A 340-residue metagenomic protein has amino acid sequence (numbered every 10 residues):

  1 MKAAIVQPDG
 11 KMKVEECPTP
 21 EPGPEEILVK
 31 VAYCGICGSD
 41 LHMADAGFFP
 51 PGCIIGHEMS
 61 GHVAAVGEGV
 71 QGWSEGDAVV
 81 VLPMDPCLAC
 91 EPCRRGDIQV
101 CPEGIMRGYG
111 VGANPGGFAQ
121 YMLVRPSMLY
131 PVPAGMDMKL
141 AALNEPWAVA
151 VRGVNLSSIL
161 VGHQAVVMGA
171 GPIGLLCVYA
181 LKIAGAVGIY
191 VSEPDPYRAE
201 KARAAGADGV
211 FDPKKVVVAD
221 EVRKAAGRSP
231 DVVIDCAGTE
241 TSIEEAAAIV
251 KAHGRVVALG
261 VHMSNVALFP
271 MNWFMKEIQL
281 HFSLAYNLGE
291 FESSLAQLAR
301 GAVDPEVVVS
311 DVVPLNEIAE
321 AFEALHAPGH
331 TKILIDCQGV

Functional and structural regions predicted by a protein language model:
M1-S60, Q120, V210, Q338-V340: Short N-terminal strand-loop motif that marks the start of NAD(P)H/FAD-dependent oxidoreductase cofactor-binding domains
P20-C34, G47-E91, P133-M136: Glycine-rich beta-strand-centered segment in the early N-terminal region that forms part of a ligand/cofactor-binding
L88-M168: NAD(P)H dinucleotide-binding glycine-rich loop of Rossmann-like/cofactor-binding domains, especially the beta1-alpha1
V167-A170, K182-E245: Adenosine-nucleotide cofactor-binding segment
G174-L175: N-terminal Rossmann-fold NAD(P) dinucleotide-binding loop
V232, E240, E244-A248, L288-V340: C-terminal hydrophobic helical "lid"/dimerization subdomain of Rossmann-like NAD(P)H-dependent oxidoreductases
G254-R255: Glycine-centered, small-residue-biased loops immediately flanking beta-strands in adenine/cofactor-binding cores
G260-K276: Rossmann-fold NAD(P)-binding glycine/threonine-rich loop
